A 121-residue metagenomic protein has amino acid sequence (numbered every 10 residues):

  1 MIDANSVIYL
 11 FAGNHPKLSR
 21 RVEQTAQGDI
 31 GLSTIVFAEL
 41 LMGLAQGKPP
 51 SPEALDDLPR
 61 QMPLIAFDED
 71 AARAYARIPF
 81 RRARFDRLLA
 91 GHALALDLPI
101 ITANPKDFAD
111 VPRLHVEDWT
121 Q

Functional and structural regions predicted by a protein language model:
M1, G31-T34, A66, T102: Short aromatic/basic micro-patch
M1-L32, M42-D57, Q121: Short, well-structured N-terminal submotif of metal-dependent ribonuclease cores
V7-I8, F37-L40, A72, F108: A generic structural signal for short hydrophobic patches within well-formed alpha-helices
A12, Q61-K106, Q121: Active-site neighborhoods of divalent-metal-dependent phosphate/nucleic-acid chemistry enzymes
R21-Q24, A54-D56, P63-L64, H92 (+1 more regions): Short secondary-structure boundary/capping segments
G31, P99, H115: Residue-level detector of anion-binding/catalytic polar loops
K106-P112: Short loop/helix-cap segments at secondary-structure boundaries that form the rim of catalytic
